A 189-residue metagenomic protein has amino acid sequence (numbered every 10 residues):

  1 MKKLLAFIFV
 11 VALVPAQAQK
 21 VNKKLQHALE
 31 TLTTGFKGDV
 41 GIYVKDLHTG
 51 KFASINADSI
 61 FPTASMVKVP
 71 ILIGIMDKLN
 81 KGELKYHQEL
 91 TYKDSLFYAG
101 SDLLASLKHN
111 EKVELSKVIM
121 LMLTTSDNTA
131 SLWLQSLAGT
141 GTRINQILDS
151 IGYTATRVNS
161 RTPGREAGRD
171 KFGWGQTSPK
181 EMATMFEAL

Functional and structural regions predicted by a protein language model:
M1-V21: Bacterial Sec-dependent N-terminal signal peptides
Q19-S59: Beta-lactamase-like hydrolase cores
G35-D39, N56-D58, A64-M66, K85-H87 (+1 more regions): Extracytoplasmic
G41-K45, S54, P70, T91 (+1 more regions): Soluble periplasmic/extracytoplasmic beta-strand elements of cell-envelope proteins
G50, F61-L90, M122: Active-site SXXK
K81-L107: Short, glycine/proline-biased beta-turn/loop segments that scaffold the active-site neighborhood
F97-W133: Conserved catalytic neighborhood of penicillin-recognizing serine enzymes
I119, L132-L189: Mid-domain, small-residue-enriched loop/turn segments at the edges of structured enzyme/sensor domains
